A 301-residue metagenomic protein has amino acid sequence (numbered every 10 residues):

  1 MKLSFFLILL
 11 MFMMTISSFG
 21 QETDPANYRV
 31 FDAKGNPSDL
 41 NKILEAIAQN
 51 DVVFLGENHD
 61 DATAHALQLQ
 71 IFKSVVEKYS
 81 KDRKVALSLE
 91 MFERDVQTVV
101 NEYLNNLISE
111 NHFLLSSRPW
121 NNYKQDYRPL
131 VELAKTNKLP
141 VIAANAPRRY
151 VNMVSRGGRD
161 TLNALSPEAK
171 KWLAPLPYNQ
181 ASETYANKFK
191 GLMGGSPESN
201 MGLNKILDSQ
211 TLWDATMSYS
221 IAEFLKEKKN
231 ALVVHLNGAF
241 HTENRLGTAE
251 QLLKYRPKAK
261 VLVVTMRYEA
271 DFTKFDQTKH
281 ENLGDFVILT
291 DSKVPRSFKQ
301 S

Functional and structural regions predicted by a protein language model:
M1-F5: Positively charged n-region of N-terminal signal peptides that target proteins for export
F6-T15: Bacterial N-terminal signal peptides
S18-N50: N- or domain-start disorder-to-order transition segments that initiate the globular core
P25-A26, A48-H59, S109-L114: Acidic/histidine-rich, surface-exposed loop or edge segments in extracytoplasmic proteins
N58-A62, F92-V96, P147-V151, A239-T242 (+1 more regions): Solvent-exposed loop/turn segments at secondary-structure junctions within structured extracellular/periplasmic domains
D61-A66, I71-E77, D82-S88, R94-Y103: Membrane-embedded segments
V85, Q97-F224: A substrate-binding/cap region within the structured catalytic cores of diverse enzymes
T216-Y219, L225-E227, A231, F240-S301: C-terminal regions of proteins
